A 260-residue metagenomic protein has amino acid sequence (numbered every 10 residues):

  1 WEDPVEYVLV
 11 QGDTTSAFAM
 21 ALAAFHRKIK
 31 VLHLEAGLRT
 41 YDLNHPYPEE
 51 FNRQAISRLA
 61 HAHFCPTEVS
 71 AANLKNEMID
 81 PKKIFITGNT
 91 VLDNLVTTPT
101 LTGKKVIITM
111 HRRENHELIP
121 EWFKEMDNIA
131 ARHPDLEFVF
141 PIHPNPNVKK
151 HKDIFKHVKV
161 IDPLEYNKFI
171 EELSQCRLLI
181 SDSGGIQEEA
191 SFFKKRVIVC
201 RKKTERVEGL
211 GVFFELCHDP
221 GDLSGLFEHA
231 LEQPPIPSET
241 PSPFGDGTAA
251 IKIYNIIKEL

Functional and structural regions predicted by a protein language model:
W1-F140, N145-L260: Nucleotide-activated sugar donor-binding and catalytic core shared by glycosyltransferases and related lipid-linked
